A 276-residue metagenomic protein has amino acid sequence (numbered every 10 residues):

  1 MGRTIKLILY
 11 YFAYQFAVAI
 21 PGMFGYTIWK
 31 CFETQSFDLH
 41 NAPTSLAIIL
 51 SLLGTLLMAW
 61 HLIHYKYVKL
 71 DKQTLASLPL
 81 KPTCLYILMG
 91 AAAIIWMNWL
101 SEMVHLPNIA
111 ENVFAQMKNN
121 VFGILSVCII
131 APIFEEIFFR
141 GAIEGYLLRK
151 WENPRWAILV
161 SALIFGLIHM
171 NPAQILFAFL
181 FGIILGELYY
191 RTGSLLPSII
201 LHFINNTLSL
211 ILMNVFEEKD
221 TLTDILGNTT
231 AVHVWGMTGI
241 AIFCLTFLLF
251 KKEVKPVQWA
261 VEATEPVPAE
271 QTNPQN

Functional and structural regions predicted by a protein language model:
I5-L9, S45, T83-L88, V121 (+5 more regions): Hydrophobic alpha-helical transmembrane segments
Y11-Y65, P82-L85, V234-M237: Alpha-helical transmembrane segments in multi-pass membrane proteins
F16, I20-F24, Q174-A231: Functionally important transmembrane alpha-helices
S36-P43, Y67-I133, G145, R149 (+3 more regions): Juxtamembrane helix-loop-helix connectors linking adjacent transmembrane helices in multi-pass membrane enzymes
I133-F138, A142-I143, N171, I204-L208: Active-site His/Glu-centered metal-binding helix of metallohydrolases
F134-V160, E187-S194: Membrane-interface helix/loop boundary segments of multi-pass membrane proteins
P154-H169, F203: Small-polar-interrupted transmembrane alpha-helices in polytopic inner-membrane proteins
N205-N276: C-terminal membrane module of polytopic membrane proteins
